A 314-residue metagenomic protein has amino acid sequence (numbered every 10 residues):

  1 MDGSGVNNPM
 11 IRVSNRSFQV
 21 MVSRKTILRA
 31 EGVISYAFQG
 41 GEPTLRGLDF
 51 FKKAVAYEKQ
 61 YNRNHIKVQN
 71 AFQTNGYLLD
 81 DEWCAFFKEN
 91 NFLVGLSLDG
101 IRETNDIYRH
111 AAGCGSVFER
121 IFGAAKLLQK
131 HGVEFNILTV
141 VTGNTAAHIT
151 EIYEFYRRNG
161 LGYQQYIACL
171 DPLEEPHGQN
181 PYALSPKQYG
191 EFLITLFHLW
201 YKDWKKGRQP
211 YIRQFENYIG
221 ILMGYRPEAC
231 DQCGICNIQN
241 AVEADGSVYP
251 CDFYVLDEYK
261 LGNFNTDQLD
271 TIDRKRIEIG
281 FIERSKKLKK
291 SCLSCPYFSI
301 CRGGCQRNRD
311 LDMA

Functional and structural regions predicted by a protein language model:
M1, E42, C236, C292-S294 (+1 more regions): Cysteine-centered iron-sulfur cluster-binding motifs in ferredoxin-type domains/subunits of redox enzymes
S4, N8, I107-E119, K126 (+3 more regions): Radical SAM enzyme [4Fe-4S]-AdoMet core and its adjacent flexible, acidic and glycine-rich loops/tails across
N8-S17, N308-A314: Short cysteine/histidine-rich metal-coordination sites, predominantly Zn2+-binding motifs
V13, D49, E82, R120-G123 (+6 more regions): Generic recognition of stable, solvent-exposed alpha-helical segments in well-folded globular domains
N15-A37, R46-C169: Radical SAM/AdoMet-radical enzyme domain recognition
S35-Q39, D310-L311: Short linear capping/connector segments at secondary-structure termini
F253-A314: Flexible mid-to-C-terminal extensions adjoining Fe-S/redox cofactors in radical SAM and related proteins
